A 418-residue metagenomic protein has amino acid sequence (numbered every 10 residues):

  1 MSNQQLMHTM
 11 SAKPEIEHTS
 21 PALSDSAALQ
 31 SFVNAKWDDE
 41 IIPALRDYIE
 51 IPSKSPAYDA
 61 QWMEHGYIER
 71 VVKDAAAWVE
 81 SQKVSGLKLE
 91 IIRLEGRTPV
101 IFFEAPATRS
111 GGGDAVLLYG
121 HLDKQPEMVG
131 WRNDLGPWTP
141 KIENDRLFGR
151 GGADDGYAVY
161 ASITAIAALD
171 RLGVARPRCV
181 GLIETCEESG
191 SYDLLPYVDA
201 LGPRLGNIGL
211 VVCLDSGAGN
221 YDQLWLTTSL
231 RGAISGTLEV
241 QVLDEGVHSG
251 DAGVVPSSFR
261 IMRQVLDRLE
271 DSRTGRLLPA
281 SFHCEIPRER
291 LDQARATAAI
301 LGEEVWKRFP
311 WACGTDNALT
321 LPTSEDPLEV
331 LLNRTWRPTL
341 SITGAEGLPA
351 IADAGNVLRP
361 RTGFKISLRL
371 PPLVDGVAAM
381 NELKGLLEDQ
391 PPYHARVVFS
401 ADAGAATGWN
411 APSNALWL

Functional and structural regions predicted by a protein language model:
T9-G130, R361, K365: N-terminal helical capping/dimerization or prosegment-like subdomains of hydrolases acting on amide or phosphate bonds
G111-I183: Active-site metal-coordination/substrate-binding segment of hydrolases, especially metallo-dependent peptidases
A153, V242-V247, D251, L368-G376 (+1 more regions): A generic structural motif
P177-P256: Histidine/acidic-residue-rich, glycine-tolerant segments that coordinate divalent metal ions
G219, T228, H248-E346, V374-H394: Acidic-enriched catalytic cores of C-N bond-cleaving enzymes acting on peptides and small amides
L224-T228, I351-N356: Short beta-strand/turn micro-motifs at beta-sheet edges
V254-V255, A352-P360: Short, solvent-exposed beta-strand/turn "edge" segments of beta-rich domains on protein surfaces
L368-P371, V398-N414: A short beta-alpha structural unit
